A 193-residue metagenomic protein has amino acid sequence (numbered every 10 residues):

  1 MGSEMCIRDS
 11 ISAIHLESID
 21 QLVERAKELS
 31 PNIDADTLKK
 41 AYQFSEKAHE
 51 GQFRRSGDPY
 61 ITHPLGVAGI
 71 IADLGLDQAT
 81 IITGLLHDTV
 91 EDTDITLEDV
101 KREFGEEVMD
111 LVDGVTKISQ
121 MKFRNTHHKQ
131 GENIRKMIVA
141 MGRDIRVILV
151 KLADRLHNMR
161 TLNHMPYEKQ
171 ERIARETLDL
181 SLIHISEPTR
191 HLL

Functional and structural regions predicted by a protein language model:
M1-I7: Glycine-rich phosphate/oxyanion-binding loops and their immediately adjacent helices within cytosolic catalytic domains
R8-S186, R190: Active-site helical microenvironments for divalent-metal-assisted chemistry
